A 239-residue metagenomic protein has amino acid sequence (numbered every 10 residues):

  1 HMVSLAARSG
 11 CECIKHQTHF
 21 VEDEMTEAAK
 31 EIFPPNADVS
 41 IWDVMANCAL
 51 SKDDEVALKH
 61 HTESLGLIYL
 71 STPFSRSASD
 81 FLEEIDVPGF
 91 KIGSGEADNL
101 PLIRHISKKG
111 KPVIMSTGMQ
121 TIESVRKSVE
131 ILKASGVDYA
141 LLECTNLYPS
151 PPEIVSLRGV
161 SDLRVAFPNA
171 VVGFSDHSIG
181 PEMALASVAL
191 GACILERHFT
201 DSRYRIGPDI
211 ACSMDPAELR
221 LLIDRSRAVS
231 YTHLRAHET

Functional and structural regions predicted by a protein language model:
V3-S9, S77-I85, I131-A140: Alpha/beta enzyme core
E12-N47, F199-G207: Glycine-rich, proline-tolerant flexible connector loops at the mouths of alpha/beta enzymes
I14-H16, Y69-S71, F90-I92, V113-M115 (+3 more regions): Hydrophobic faces of well-ordered beta-strands that scaffold small-molecule active sites in alpha/beta enzyme cores
E31-L65, I106, S161-P168, M214-V229: Alpha-helix-loop-beta-strand connector modules within alpha/beta enzyme cores
D38-G95, N99: Active-site beta->alpha loop and helix N-cap motifs at the rims of alpha/beta catalytic domains
S71-R76, E96-A97, G118-M119, F174-G180: Glycine-rich beta-to-alpha transition loops that act as phosphate-gripper elements at the mouths of alpha/beta enzyme
I122-S128, L132-Y231: Catalytic alpha/beta core domains of metabolic enzymes, predominantly
T232-T239: Conserved small/polar residues in nucleotide/adenosyl-binding loops
